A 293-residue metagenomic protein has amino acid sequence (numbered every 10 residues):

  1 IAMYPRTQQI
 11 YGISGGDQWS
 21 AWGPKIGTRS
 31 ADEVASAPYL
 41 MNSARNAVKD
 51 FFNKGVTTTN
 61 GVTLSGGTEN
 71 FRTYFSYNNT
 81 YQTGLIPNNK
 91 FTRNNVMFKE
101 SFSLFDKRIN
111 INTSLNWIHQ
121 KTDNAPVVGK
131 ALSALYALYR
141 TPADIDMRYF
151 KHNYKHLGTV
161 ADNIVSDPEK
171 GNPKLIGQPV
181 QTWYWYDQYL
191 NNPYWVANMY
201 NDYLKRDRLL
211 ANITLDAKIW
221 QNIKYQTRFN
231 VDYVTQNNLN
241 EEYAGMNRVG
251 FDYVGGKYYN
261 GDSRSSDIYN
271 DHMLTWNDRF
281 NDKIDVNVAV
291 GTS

Functional and structural regions predicted by a protein language model:
I1-R45, L85-N89, N95, K99-L210 (+1 more regions): Surface-exposed loop/interface segments of Gram-negative outer-membrane beta-barrel transport/assembly proteins
R45-G55: Periplasmic N-terminal accessory/gating domains of Gram-negative outer-membrane beta-barrel systems
V48-K49, T83, L132, W220: Generic secondary-structure boundary/loop-capping signal
F51-F52, T59-Y81, L85, M97-S103 (+2 more regions): Predominantly transmembrane beta-strands of Gram-negative outer membrane beta-barrel pores used for transport
T57, T68-E69, L104-K107, K218-W220 (+1 more regions): Outer-membrane beta-barrel channels and translocator barrels
I223: An active-site-proximal structural segment forming one wall of the substrate-binding cleft that immediately precedes
